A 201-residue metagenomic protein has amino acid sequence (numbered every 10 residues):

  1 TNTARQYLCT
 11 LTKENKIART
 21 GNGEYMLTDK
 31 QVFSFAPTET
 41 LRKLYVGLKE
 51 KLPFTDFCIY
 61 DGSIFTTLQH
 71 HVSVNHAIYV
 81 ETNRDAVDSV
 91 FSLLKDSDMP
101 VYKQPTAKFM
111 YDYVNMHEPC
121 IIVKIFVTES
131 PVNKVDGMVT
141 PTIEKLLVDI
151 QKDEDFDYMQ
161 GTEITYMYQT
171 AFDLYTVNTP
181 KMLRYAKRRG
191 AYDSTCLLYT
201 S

Functional and structural regions predicted by a protein language model:
T1-G47: Short beta-edge/loop segments at beta->alpha junctions of small alpha/beta modules that act as binding/recognition
G23, T40-H117: Short gly/ser-rich loop at a beta-strand->alpha-helix junction or flexible surface loop bordering the NTP-binding
D88-T170: Conserved, surface-exposed functional patches that form binding/active-site neighborhoods
K103, S194-T195: Ribosome-interacting low-complexity segments
D157, Y175, P180-Y192: N-terminal, charged low-complexity regulatory/assembly segments
Y199-T200: Conserved small/polar residues in nucleotide/adenosyl-binding loops
